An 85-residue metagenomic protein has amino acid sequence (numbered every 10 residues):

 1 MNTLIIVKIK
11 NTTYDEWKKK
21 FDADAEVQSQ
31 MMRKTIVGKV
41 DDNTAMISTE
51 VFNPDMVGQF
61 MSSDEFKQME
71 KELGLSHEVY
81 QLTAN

Functional and structural regions predicted by a protein language model:
M1-N85: Short S/T/G/P-rich N-terminal loop/turn motif that feeds into the first structured element of a domain
